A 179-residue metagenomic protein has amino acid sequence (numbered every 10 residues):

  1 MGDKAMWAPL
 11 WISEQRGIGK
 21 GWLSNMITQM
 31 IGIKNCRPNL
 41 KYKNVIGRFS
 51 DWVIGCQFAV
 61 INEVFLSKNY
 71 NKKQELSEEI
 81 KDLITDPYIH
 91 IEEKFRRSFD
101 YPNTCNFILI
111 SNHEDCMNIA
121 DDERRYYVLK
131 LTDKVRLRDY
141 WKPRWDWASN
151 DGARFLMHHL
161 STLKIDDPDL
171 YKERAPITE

Functional and structural regions predicted by a protein language model:
M1-V64, Y127, L156, L160-S161 (+1 more regions): P-loop NTPase catalytic core of nucleic-acid-dependent motor ATPases
L23-M26, E75-L83, R125, Y140-P143 (+1 more regions): Alpha-helical scaffold elements adjacent to nucleotide-binding pockets in ATP/GTP-utilizing enzyme cores
G32, Q74-D100: Conserved catalytic/switch belt of AAA+ P-loop NTPases
F49-I54, E92-I110: AAA+/SF3 P-loop NTPase mechanochemical coupling elements
Q57-I84, C116-E123: Conserved AAA+/SF3 P-loop NTPase catalytic/coupling segment centered on the Walker-B
F65-L66, N112-C116, T132-L137: Conserved nucleotide-binding/hydrolysis micro-motifs of P-loop NTPases
K81-Y88, F107, D115, V128 (+2 more regions): Signature of the SF2 helicase/ATPase Hel1-core->accessory helical subdomain module
Y101-T104, I119-E179: Phosphate-sensing "switch" segment of ASCE/P-loop ATPases
